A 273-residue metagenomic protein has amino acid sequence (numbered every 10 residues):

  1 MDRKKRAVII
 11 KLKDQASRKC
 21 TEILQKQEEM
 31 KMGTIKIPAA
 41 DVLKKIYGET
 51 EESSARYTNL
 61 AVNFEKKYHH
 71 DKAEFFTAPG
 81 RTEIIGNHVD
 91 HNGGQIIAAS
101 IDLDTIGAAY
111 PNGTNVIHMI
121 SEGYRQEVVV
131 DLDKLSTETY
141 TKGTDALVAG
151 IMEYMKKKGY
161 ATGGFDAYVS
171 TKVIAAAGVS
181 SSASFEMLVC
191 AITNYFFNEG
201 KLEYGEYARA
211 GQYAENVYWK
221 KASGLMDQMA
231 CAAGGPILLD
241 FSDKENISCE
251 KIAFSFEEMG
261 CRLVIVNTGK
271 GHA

Functional and structural regions predicted by a protein language model:
A16, I23, Q27-R81, I106-T141 (+2 more regions): C-terminal nucleotide
K31, N92, Y195, E199-A273: ATP-dependent small-molecule kinase catalytic core of the GHMP/sugar-kinase superfamily and closely related
T82-G93, K172-V189: Glycine/serine-rich anion-binding loops at beta->alpha junctions that coordinate negatively charged ligand groups
Q95-G113, A233: Structural signature of FAD isoalloxazine-binding scaffolds in flavoprotein oxidoreductases
S100-D102, V179-E199: DPxDG-like acidic metal-binding loop motif
T139-V173: Helix-rich "cap/lid" substructures immediately adjacent to catalytic or cofactor-binding pockets
